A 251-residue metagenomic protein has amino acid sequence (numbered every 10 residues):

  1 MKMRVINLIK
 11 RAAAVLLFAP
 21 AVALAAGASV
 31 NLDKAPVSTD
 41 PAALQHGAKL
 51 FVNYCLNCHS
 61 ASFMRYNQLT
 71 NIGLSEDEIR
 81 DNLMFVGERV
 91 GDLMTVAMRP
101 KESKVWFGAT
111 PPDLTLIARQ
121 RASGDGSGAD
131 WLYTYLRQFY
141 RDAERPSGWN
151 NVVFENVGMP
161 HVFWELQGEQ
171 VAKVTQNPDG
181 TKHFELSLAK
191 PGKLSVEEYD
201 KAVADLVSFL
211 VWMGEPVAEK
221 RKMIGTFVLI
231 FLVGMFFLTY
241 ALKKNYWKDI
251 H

Functional and structural regions predicted by a protein language model:
K2-L16: Bacterial N-terminal signal peptides that target proteins for export
A21-A25: Sec/Tat signal peptide C-region and signal peptidase I cleavage site
A26-K49, S60-N71, I79, G214-K222: Electrostatic cytochrome c docking/interface patches
V37, F63-G128, P146-N177: Gly/Gly-Pro-rich "capping" loops immediately C-terminal to redox-active cysteine motifs in periplasmic/lumenal
A42, H46, L50, D113 (+4 more regions): Extracytoplasmic/secreted proteins, especially bacterial periplasmic and envelope-associated proteins
F51-S62, L206: The canonical Cys-X-X-Cys-His
W164, Q170-A172, K182-E215: Extended, hydrophilic extramembrane loops/domains of integral membrane proteins
R221-H251: Juxtamembrane interface at the cytosolic side of transmembrane helices
